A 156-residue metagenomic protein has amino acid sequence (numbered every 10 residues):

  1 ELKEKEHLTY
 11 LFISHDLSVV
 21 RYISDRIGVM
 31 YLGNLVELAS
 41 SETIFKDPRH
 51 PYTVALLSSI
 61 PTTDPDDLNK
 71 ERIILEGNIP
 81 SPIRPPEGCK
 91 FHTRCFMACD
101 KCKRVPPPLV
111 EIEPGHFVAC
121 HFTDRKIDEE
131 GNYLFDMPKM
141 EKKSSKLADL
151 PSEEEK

Functional and structural regions predicted by a protein language model:
E1-K70: P-loop NTP-binding/switch modules centered on Walker-like glycine-rich loops
S41-L150: Charged, flexible cofactor/metal-binding loops and thiol motifs
L150-K156: Long, low-complexity, intrinsically disordered segments
